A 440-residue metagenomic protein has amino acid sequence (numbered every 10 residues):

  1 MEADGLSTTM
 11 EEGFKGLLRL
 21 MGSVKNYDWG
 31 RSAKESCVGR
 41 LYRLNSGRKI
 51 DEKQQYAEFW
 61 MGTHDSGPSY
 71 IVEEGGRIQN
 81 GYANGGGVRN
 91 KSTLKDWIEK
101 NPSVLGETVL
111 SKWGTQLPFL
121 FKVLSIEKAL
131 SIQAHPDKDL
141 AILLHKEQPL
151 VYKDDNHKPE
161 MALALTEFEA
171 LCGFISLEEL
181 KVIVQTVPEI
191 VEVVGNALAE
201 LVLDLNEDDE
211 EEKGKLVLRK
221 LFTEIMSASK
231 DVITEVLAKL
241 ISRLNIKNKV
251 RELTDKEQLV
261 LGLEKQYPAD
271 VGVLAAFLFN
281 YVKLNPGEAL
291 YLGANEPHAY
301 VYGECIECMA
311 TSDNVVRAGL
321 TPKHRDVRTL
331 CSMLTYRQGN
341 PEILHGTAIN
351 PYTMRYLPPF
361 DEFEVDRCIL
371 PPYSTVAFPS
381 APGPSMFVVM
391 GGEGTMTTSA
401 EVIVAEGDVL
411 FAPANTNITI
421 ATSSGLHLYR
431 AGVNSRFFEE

Functional and structural regions predicted by a protein language model:
M1-K249, P322-N340, V365-R367: Transition-metal
S69-G75, L94-L110, G114, G173-S176 (+4 more regions): A short beta-strand-loop-beta hairpin characteristic of the jelly-roll/cupin
Q116, L124-A129, P136-D139, D154-E160 (+4 more regions): Ligand-binding loop in jelly-roll beta-barrel domains
K122-V123, L130-S131, E160, Y281-V282 (+6 more regions): His/acidic/aromatic-lined binding-pocket segments of jelly-roll/cupin-type domains and related regulatory beta-sandwich
L203-H324: Contiguous mid-protein beta-loop-alpha structural module that forms a pocket-lining wall or clamp of enzyme active
P286-G287, G293-N295, P371-Y373, G392 (+3 more regions): Tight coil/turn sites that cap or link beta-strands
G303-R355: C-terminal, non-catalytic macromolecule-binding modules
I349-Y352, E364-A381: Conserved short histidine dyad/triad with adjacent acidic residue
